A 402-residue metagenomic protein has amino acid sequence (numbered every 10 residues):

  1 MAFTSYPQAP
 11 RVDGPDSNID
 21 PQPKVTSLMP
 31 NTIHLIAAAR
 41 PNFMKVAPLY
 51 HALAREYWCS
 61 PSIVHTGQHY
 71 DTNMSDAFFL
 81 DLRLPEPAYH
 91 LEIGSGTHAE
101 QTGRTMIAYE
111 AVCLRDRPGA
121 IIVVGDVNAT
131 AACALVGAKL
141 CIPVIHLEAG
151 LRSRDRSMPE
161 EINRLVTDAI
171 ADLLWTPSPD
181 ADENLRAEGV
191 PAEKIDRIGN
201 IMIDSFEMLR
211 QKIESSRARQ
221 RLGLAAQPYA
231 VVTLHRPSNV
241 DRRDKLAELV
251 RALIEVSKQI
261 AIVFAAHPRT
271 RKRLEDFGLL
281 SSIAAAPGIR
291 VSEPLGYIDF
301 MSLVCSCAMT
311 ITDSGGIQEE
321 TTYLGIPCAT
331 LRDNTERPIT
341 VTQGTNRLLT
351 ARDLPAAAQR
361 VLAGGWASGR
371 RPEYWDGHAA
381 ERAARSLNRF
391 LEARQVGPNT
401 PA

Functional and structural regions predicted by a protein language model:
M1-L28: N-terminal amphipathic/basic-hydrophobic helices that include classical n-h-c signal peptides and signal-anchor
Y6, K24, L28-Q259, T270-A402: Nucleotide-activated sugar donor-binding and catalytic core shared by glycosyltransferases and related lipid-linked
I262-F264: Short loop-to-beta-strand entry elements in the cores of soluble alpha/beta enzymes
H267: Conserved C-terminal portion of the radical SAM core fold that forms the substrate/S-adenosylmethionine-binding
